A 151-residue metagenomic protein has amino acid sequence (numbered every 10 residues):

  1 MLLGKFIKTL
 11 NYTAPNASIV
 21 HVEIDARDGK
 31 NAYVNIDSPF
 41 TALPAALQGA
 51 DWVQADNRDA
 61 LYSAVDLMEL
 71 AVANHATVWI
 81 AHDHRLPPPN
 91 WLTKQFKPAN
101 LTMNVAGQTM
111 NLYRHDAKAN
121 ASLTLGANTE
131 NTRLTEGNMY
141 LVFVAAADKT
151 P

Functional and structural regions predicted by a protein language model:
M1, K5-G29, P88-K149: Polybasic, proline/glycine-rich intrinsically disordered low-complexity segments
G4-L61: Glycan-recognition and processing domains
T41, Q48, A60, N104 (+2 more regions): Amphipathic alpha-helical interaction segments
D59-A60, A64-T77, Y113-A121, A145-A147: Extracellular and analogous surface-interaction loops
N74, H82-L86, T129: A mature extracytoplasmic/lumenal domain signature
